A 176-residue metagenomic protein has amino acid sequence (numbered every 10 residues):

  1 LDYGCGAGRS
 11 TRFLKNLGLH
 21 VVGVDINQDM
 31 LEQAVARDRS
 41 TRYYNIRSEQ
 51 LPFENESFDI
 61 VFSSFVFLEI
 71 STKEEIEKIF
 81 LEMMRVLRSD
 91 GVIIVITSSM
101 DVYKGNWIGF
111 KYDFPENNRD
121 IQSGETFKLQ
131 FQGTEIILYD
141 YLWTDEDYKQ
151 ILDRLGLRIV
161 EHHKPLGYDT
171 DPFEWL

Functional and structural regions predicted by a protein language model:
L1-Y3, A7-Q50: Class I SAM-dependent methyltransferase SAM/SAH-binding core
H20, V92, R158: Residues at the starts of beta-strands that form the adenosine-phosphate
E49-V61: A short acidic, Gly/Pro-enriched loop at the edge of an enzyme's catalytic core that lines a small-molecule cofactor
I60-E74: A short SAM/SAH-binding and catalytic strip from SAM-dependent methyltransferases
E77-S89: A short glycine-rich, Lys/Arg-flanked "PGG" loop and its adjoining helix->strand segment in the class I
I93-S123: Conserved class I S-adenosyl-L-methionine
Y139-H162: Short alpha-helix
L155-L176: C-terminal lobe and adjacent flexible extensions of AdoMet/dcAdoMet transferase-like proteins
